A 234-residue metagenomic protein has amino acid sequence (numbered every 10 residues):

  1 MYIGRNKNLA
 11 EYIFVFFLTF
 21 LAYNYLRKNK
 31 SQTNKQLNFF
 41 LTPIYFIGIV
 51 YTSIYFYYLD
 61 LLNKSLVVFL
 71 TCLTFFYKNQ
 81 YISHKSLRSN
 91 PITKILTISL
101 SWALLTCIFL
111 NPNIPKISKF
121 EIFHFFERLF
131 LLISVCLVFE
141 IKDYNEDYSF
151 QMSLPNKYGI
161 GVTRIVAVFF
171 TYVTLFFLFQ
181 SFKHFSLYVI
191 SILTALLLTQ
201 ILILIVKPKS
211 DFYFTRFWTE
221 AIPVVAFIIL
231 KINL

Functional and structural regions predicted by a protein language model:
M1-F14, T52-S65, T106-F126, F176-Y188 (+1 more regions): Helix-coil boundary and interhelical linker segments in multi-pass alpha-helical membrane proteins
G4-K7, S31-L37, F56-L62, S83-N90 (+4 more regions): Membrane-interface helix-boundary motifs at transmembrane edges
V15-Y45, I133-T171: Solvent-exposed interhelical
F17-Y25, F69-Q80, L129-C136, T194-L204: Alpha-helical transmembrane segments and their membrane-interface exit regions
A22-T33, F75-R88, K94, I141 (+2 more regions): C-terminal ends of transmembrane helices
N34-L37, I192-L234: Extended hydrophobic alpha-helices typical of membrane-associated regions
N38-P112, I201-I203: Intramembrane alpha-helical segments
I95-Y144: Functional transmembrane core segments of multi-pass inner-membrane proteins
